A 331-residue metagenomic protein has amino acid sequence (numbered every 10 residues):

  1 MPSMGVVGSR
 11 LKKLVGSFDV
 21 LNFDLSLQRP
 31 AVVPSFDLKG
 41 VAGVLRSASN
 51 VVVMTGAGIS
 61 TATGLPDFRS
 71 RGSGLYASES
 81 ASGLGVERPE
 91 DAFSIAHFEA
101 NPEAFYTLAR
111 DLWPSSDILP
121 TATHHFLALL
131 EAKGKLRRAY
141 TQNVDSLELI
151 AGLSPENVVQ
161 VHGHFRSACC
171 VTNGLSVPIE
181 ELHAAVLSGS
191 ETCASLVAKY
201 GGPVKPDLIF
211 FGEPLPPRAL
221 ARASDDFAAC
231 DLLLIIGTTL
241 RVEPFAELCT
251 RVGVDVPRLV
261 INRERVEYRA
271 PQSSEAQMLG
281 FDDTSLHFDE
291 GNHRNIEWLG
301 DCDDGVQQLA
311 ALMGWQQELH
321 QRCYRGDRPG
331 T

Functional and structural regions predicted by a protein language model:
M1-T331: Conserved catalytic core of sirtuin-type NAD+-dependent deacylases
